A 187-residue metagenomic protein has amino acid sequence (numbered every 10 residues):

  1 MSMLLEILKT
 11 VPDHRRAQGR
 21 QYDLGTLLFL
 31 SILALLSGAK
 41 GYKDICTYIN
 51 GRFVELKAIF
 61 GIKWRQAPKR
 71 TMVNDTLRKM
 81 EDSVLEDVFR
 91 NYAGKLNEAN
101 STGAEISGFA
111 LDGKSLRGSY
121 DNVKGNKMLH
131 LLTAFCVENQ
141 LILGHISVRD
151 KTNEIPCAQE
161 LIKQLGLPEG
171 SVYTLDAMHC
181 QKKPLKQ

Functional and structural regions predicted by a protein language model:
M1-F29, N74: Basic, short loop/linker segments at the boundary and entry of helix-turn-helix/winged-helix-like folds
Q21-V88, K163, C180-Q181: Short, positively charged, Gly/Tyr-enriched micro-motifs that form contact patches at catalytic or ligand/partner
L30, I45, K69, V73 (+4 more regions): Short, conserved catalytic/metal-binding motifs centered on acidic residues
K63-K124: Active-site- or DNA-interface-adjacent structural scaffold in DNA-acting proteins
T76, S119, L143, K183-P184: Active-site-proximal flexible loops/turns
K124-S171: Electropositive, glycine- and tryptophan-enriched low-complexity nucleic-acid-binding patches
S147-D150, D176-C180: Short, contiguous, pocket-lining structural segments that sit at or immediately flank catalytic/ligand-binding sites
G166-L167, Q181-Q187: Active-site loop-to-helix "anion-binding N-cap" substructures in soluble metabolic enzymes
